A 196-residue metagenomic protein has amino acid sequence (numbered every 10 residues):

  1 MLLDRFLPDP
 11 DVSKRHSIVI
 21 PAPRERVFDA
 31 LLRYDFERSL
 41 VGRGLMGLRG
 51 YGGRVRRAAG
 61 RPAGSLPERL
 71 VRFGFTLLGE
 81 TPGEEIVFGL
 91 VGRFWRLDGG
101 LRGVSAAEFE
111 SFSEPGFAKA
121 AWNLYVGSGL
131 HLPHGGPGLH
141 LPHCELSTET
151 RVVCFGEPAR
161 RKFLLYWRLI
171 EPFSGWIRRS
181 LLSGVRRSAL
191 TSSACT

Functional and structural regions predicted by a protein language model:
M1-L78: Hydrophobic ligand-binding cavity/cleft-lining segments
D11-V19, E85, K119-A121, H143-E145: Intrinsic-disorder/low-complexity, polar/charged segments enriched in Ser/Thr/Lys/Arg/Asp/Glu/Gln
P23-R26, S128-H131, P142-C144, F155-E157 (+1 more regions): Secondary-structure boundary elements
L32, L90-G92, T148-V152: Short, hydrophobic/aromatic-enriched beta-strand segments in well-ordered soluble domains
R61-P62, F109-E114, E171-P172: A short acidic, glycine-rich active-site loop that binds or catalyzes chemistry on phosphate/adenosine moieties
E68-P133, H140: Hydrophobic-ligand binding "helix-grip"
C144-L165: Short acidic, glycine/tyrosine-flanked loop/strand segments centered on an H-E-D-like triad
K162-T196: A conserved amphipathic terminal alpha-helix motif
